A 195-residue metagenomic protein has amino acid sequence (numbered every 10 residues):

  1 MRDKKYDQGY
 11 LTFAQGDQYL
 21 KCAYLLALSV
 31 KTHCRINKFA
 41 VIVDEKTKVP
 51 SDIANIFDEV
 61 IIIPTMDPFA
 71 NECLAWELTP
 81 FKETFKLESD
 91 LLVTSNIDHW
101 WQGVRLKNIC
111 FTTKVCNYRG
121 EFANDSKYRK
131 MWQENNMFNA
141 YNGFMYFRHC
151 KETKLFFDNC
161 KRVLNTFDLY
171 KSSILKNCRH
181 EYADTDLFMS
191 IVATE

Functional and structural regions predicted by a protein language model:
M1-E195: Glycosyltransferase catalytic domains, chiefly GT-A lineage
